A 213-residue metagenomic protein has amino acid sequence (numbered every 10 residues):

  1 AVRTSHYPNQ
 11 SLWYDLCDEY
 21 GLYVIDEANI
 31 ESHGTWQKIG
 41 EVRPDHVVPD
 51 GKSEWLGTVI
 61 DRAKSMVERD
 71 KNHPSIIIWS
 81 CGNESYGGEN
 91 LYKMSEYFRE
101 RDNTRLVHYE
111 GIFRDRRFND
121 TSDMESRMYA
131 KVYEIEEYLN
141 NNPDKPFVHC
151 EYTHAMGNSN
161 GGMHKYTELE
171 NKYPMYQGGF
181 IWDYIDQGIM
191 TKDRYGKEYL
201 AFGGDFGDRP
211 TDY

Functional and structural regions predicted by a protein language model:
A1-Y213: Extended substrate-binding grooves/exosites of carbohydrate-active enzymes
